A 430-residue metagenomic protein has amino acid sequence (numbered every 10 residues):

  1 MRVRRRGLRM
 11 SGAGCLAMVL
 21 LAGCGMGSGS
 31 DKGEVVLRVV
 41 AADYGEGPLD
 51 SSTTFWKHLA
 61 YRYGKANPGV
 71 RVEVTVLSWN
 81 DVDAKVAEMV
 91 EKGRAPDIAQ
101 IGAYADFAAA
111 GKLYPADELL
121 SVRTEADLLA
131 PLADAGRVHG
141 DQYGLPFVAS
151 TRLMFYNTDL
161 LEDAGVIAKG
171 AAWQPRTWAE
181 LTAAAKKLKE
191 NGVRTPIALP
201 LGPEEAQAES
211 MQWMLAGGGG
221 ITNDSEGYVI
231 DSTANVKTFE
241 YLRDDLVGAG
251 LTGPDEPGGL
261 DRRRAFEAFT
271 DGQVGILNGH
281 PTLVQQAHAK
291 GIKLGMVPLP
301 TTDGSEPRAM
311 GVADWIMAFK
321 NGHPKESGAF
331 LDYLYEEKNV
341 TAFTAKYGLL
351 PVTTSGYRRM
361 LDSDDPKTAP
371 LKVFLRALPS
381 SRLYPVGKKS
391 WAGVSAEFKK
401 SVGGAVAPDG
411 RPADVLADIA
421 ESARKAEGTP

Functional and structural regions predicted by a protein language model:
R2-A105, D303, E326, A342 (+2 more regions): Conserved N-terminal structural module of periplasmic/extracytoplasmic solute-binding proteins
K65, A249-G250, H288-L350: Extracytoplasmic/periplasmic substrate-recognition and gating elements
K65-L128, G144, D163-G165, E267-A268 (+4 more regions): Extracytoplasmic "Venus flytrap"/periplasmic binding protein-like
G102-L153, T182, E209, G295-V297: Hinge/lid segment of periplasmic solute-binding proteins
E118-L128, G170-Q174, P196-L201, G219-T238 (+2 more regions): Short, solvent-exposed loop/beta-turn-alpha elements that line the ligand-binding surface or hinge of extracytoplasmic
Y143-F147, R152, A179-D231, A265 (+1 more regions): Extracytoplasmic/periplasmic solute-binding protein
A185-K187, E226-G258: Glycine-centered hinge/linker elements that transmit conformational signals in sensory and ligand-binding systems
L349, P370-S422: C-terminal capping/gating helix-and-loop segments adjacent to ligand/active sites or protein-protein/ligand interfaces
